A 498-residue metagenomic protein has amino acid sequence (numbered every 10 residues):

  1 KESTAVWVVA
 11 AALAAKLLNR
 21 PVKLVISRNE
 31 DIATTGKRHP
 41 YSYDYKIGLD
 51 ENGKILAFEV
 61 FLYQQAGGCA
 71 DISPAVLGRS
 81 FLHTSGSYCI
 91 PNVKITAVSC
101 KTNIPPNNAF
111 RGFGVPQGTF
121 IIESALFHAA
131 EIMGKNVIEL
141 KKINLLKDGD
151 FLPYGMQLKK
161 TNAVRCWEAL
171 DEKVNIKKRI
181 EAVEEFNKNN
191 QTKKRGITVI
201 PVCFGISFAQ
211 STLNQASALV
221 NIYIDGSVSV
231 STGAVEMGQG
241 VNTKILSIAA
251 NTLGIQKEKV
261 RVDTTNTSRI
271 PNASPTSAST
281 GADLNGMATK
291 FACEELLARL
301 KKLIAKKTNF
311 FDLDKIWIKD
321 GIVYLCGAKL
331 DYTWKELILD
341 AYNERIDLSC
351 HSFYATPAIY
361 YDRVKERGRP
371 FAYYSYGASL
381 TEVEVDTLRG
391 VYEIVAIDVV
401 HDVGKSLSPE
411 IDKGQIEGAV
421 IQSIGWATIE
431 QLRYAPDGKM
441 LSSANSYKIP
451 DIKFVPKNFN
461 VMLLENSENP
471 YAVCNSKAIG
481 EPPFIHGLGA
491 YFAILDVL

Functional and structural regions predicted by a protein language model:
K1-N19, K23-I26, V241-A249: Thiamine diphosphate
K1-T4, T34-H39, E59-F61, G67-P74 (+8 more regions): Short acidic, glycine/serine/threonine-rich loops at helix termini
W7, R28-V93: Active-site cavity-forming subdomains of large catalytic enzyme subunits
K16-V22, E51, V76-K193, I197-V202 (+1 more regions): C-terminal catalytic domains of large/alpha subunits in multi-subunit enzymes
Y41-Y43, A216, G377-S379: Short, small/polar residue-rich loop motifs at catalytic or cofactor-binding pockets
V60-C69, V235-M237, I397-G404, E465: Short, solvent-exposed aromatic-acidic interface loops
G78, G196-T232, E236-Q239, Y373: Conserved beta-alpha junction segments in alpha/beta enzyme cores
